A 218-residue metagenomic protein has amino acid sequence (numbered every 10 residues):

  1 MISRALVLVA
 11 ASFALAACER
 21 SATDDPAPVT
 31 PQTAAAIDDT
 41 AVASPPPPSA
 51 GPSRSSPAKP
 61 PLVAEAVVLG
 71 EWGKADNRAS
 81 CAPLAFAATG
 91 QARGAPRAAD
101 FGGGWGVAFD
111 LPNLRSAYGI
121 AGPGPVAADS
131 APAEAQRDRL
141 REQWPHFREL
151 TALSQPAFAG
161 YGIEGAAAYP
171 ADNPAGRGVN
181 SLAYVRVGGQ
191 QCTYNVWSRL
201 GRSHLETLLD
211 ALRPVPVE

Functional and structural regions predicted by a protein language model:
M1-A16: Sec-dependent bacterial lipoprotein signal peptides
L6, D25-P28, D38, V42 (+1 more regions): Soluble, non-membrane globular domain cores that form compact, hydrophobic packing and curved binding surfaces
C18-S21: Bacterial signal peptide processing site
P31-A35: Low-complexity, highly charged intrinsically disordered N-terminal segments that act as targeting/localization
I37-G189: Short, solvent-exposed recognition patches
Q190-E218: Surface-exposed amphipathic alpha-helical segments
